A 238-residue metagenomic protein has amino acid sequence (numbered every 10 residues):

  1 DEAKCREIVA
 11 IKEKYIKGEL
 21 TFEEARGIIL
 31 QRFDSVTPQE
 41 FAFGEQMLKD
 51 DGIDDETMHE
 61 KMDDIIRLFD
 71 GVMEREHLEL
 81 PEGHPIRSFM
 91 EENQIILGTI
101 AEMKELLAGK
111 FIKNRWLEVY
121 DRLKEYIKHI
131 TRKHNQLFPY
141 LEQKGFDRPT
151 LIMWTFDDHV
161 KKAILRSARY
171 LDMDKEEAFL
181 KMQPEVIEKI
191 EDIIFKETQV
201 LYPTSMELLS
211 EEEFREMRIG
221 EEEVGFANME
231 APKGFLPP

Functional and structural regions predicted by a protein language model:
D1-I127, T131-P238: Small-residue-biased structural context
